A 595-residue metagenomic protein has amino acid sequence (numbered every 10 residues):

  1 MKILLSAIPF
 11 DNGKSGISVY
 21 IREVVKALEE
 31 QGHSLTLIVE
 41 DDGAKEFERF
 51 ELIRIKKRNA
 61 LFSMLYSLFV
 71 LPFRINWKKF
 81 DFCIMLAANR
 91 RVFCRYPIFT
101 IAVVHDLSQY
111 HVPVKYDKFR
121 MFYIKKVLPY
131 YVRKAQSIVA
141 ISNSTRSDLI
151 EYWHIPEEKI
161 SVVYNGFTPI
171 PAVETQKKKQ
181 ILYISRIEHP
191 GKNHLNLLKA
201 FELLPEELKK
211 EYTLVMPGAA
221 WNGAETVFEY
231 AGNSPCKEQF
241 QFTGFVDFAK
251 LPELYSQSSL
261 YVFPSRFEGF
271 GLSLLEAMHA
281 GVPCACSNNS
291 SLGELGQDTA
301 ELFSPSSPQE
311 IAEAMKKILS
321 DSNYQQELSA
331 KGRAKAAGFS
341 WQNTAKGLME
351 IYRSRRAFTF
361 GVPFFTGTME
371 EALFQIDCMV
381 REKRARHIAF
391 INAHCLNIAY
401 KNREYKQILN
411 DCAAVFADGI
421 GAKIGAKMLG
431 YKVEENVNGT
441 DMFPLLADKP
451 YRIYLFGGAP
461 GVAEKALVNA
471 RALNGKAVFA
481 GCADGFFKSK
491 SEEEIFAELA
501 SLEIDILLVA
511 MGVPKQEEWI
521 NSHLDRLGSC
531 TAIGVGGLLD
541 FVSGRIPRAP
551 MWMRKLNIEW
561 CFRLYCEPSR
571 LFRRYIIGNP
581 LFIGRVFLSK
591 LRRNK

Functional and structural regions predicted by a protein language model:
M1-R355: Carbohydrate transferase catalytic cores enriched for Leloir-type hexosyltransferases
F80, E503-L508, V513: Proline-aspartate-enriched helix->loop->beta-strand connector
I101-K125, I424-N436, F541-E559: Acceptor-binding helix/loop patch of EC 2.4 sugar-transfer enzymes, predominantly nucleotide-sugar-dependent
K346, E350-F365, L588-K595: C-terminal amphipathic helix plus adjacent low-complexity, charged tail appended to glycosyltransferase catalytic
S354-E435, T440-D441: N-terminal nucleotide/polyanion-binding subdomain common to many enzyme families
A417-I420, S529-R545: Venus flytrap/periplasmic-binding-protein-like
G421-M428, R548-K595: A transmembrane-helix-recognition feature enriched in membrane-embedded lipid enzymes and envelope glyco-/phospholipid
K423-E498, L502: Conserved beta-alpha
